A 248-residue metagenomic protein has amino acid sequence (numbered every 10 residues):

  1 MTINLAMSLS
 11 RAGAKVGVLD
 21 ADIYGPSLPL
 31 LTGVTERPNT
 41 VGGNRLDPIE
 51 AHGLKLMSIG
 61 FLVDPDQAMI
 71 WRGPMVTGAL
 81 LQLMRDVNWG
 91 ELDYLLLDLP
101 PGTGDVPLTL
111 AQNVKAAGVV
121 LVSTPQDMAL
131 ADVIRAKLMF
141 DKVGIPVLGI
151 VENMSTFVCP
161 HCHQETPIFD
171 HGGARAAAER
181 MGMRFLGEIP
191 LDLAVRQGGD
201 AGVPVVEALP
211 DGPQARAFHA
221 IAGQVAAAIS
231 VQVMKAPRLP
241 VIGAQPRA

Functional and structural regions predicted by a protein language model:
M1, L5: Hydrophobic positions on the alpha1 helix immediately C-terminal to the Walker A/P-loop
A6, S10, A111: Gly/Ala-rich phosphate-binding loop of Rossmann-like dinucleotide-binding domains, activating on the conserved
L9-W71, T77-M84: Phosphate-binding loop that captures ATP/GTP phosphates
M57, L80, L99, Q112 (+2 more regions): Glycine-rich phosphate-binding loops of nucleotide-dependent enzymes
L62-L110: Phosphate-binding/switch loop-helix module in NTP-utilizing enzymes
W89, D93-Y94, P100-A201: Conserved catalytic-core segment of NTP-binding enzymes
A201-R216: C-terminal boundary of histidine-terminating zinc-finger modules
A220-Q224, V233-A248: A short, charged, Gly/Pro-tolerant segment at domain boundaries
